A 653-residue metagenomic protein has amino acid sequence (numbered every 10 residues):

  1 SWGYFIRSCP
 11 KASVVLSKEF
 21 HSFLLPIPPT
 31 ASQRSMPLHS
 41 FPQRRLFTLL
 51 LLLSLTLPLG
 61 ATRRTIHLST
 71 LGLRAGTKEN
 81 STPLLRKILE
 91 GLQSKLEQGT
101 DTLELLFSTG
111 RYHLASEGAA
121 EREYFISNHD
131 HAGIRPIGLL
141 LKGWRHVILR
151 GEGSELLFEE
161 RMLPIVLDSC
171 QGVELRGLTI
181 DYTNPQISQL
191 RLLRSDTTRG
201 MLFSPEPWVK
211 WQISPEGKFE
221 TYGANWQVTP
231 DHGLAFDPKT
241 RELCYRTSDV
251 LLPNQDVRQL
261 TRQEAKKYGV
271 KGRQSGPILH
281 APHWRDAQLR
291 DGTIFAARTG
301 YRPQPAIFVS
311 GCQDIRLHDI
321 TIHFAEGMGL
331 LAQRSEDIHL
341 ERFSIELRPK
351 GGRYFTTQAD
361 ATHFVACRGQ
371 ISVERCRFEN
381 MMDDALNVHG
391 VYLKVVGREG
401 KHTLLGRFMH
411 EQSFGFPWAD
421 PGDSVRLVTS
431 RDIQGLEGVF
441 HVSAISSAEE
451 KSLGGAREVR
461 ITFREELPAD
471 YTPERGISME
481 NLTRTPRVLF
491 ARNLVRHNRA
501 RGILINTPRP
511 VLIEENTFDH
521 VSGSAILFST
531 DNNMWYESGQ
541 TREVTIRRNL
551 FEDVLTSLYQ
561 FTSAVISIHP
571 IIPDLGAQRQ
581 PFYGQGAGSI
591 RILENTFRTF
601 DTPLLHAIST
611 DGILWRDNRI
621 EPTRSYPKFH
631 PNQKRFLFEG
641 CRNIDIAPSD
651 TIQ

Functional and structural regions predicted by a protein language model:
R64, L103, I137, R145-V147 (+21 more regions): The right-handed parallel beta-helix/beta-solenoid scaffold, focusing on the short coil/turn and N-cap positions
L68-L106: Acidic Gly/Asp/Thr-rich repetitive segments characteristic of extracellular carbohydrate-active and adhesion proteins
E90-Q93, H113-I148, L157-R176, N184-L202 (+10 more regions): Extracellular beta-strand-rich solenoid/capping regions of secreted or surface-exposed proteins that bind or remodel
L106, L140, I148-R150, L157 (+22 more regions): Extracellular beta-strand solenoid repeats
F158, Y182-T183, R191-R194, P207-K267 (+1 more regions): Ser/Thr/Gly-rich low-complexity blocks that favor extended beta-strand/coil architectures
F158-P164, N184-S188, Q304-A306, E326-L331 (+11 more regions): Short glycine/acidic-rich loop motifs that flank beta-strands on beta-rich extracellular proteins
P238, L243, T247-R302, L436-V439 (+2 more regions): Small/polar beta-strand repeat architecture
